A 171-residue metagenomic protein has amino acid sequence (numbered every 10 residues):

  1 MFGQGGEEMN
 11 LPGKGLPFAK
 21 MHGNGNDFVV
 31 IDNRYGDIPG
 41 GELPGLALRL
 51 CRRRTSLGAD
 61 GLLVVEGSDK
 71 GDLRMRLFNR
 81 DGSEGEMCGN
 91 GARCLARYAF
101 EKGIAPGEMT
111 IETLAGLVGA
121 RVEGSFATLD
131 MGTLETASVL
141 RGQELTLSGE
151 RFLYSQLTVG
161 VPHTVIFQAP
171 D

Functional and structural regions predicted by a protein language model:
F2-G124, V165-D171: A glycine-rich beta-to-alpha transition motif near the start of alpha/beta enzyme domains, typified by
A47, G61, G132, Y154-Q156: Glycine-centered structural positions embedded in regular secondary structure
R76, L129, S155: Beta-strand scaffold of nucleotide-dependent catalytic cores
S125-G132: Short, solvent-exposed secondary-structure boundary/capping segments
G132-V139: Short solvent-exposed strand/turn elements
V139-S155, T164-D171: Anionic-ligand binding region
